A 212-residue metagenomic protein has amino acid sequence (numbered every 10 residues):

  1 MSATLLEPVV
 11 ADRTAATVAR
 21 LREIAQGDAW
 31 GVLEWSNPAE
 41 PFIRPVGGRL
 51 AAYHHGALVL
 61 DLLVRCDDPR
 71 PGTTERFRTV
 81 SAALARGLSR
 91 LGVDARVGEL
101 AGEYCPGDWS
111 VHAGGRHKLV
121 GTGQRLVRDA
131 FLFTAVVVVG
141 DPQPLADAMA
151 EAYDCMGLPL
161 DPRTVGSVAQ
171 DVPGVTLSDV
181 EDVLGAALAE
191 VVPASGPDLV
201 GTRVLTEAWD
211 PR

Functional and structural regions predicted by a protein language model:
M1-E40, P162-R212: Active-site loop/lid in soluble adenylation, ligation, and acyl-transfer enzymes
D12-T17, P41-A51, S110, G140-A152: Phosphate-binding glycine-rich loops and adjacent basic patches that engage nucleotide phosphates, nucleic-acid
A16-A25, G48, R125, C155-M156: Intrinsically disordered, low-complexity boundary segments flanking structured domains
Q26, A39-C66: A glycine-rich, hydrophobic loop/mini-helix early in the fold
W35, R44, G98-L100: Conserved beta-strand termini and adjacent loop/short-helix elements that scaffold enzyme active sites in alpha/beta
L58, V111-H112, E207, P211: Short amphipathic alpha-helical patches
D68, G72-R76, V80-L184: Catalytic beta-strand/loop module used to bind and position nucleotide/cofactor moieties in cofactor-attachment
